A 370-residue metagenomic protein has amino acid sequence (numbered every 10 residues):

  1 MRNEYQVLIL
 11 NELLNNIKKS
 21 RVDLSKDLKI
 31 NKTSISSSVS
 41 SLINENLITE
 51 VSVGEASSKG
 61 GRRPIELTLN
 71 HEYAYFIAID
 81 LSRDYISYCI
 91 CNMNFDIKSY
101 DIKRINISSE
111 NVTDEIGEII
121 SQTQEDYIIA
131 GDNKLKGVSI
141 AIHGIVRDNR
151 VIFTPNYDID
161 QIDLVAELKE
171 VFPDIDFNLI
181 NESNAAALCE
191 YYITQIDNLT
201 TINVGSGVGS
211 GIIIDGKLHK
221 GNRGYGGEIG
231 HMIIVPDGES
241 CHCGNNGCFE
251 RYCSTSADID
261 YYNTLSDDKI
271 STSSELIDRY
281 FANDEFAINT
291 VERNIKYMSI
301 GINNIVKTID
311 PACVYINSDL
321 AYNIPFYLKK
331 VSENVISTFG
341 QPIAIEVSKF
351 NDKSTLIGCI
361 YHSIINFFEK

Functional and structural regions predicted by a protein language model:
M1-V51, A56-G61, E66-E125, I129-K134 (+1 more regions): ATP-binding/phosphotransfer module of carbohydrate and carboxylate kinases, centering on a glycine-rich
F76-D80, L135-S139, L199-N203, G209-G211: Short glycine-aspartate micro-motif
Y100-I102, V112, N178-R279: Glycine/GP-enriched mid-protein hinge/lid loop-to-helix segment characteristic of carbohydrate kinases
D101-N198, Y322-I336: Glycine-rich phosphate-binding loop and adjoining helix at the ATP-binding site of ATP-dependent phosphoryl-transfer
I142, N203, S318: Short beta-strand/turn micro-motifs composed of small residues that flank or help shape donor/cofactor-binding pockets
